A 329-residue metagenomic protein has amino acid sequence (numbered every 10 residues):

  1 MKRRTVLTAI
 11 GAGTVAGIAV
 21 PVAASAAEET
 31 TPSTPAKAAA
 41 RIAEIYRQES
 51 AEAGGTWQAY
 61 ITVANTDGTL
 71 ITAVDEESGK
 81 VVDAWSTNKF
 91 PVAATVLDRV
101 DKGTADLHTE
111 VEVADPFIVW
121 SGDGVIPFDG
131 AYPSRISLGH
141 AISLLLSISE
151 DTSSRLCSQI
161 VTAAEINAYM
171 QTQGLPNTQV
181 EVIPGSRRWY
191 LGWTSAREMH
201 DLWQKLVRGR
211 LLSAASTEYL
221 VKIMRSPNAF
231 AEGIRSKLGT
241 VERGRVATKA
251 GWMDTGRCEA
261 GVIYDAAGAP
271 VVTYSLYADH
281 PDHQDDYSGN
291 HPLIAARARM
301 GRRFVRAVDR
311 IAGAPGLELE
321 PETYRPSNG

Functional and structural regions predicted by a protein language model:
M1, A12-I18: N-terminal secretory signal peptides
R3-G11, E29-E49, A53, I160 (+4 more regions): Structured C-terminal helix/loop/strand segments within mature extracytoplasmic catalytic/sensor domains
A26-D83: Beta-lactamase-like hydrolase cores
T56-Q58, S154-L211: Mid-domain, small-residue-enriched loop/turn segments at the edges of structured enzyme/sensor domains
T62-N65, L145-S149, C157, V182-I183 (+2 more regions): Active-site-proximal beta-strand/loop segments in catalytic clefts of secreted hydrolases
V82-V111, Y274: Active-site SXXK
A94-K102, Q159, D201-R208, R306: Short glycine/serine- and small hydrophobic-enriched flexible loop segments
I118-R155, A163: Conserved catalytic neighborhood of penicillin-recognizing serine enzymes
